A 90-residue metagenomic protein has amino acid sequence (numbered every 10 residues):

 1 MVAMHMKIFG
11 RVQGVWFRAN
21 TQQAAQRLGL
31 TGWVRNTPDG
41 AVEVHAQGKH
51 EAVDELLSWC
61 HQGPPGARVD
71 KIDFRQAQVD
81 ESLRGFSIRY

Functional and structural regions predicted by a protein language model:
M1-Y90: Intrinsically disordered, low-complexity, mixed-charge
